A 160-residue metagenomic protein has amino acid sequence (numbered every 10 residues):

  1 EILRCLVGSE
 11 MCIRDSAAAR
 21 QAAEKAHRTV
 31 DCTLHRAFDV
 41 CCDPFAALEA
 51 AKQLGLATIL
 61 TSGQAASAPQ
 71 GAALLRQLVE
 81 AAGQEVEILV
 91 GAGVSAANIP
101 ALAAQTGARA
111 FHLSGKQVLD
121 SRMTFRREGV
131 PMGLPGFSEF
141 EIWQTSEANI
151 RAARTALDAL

Functional and structural regions predicted by a protein language model:
E1-D15: Single conserved hydrophobic/aromatic residue that forms the stacking wall/gate of nucleotide- or nucleobase-binding
E1-I2, Q77, A101, A152: Alpha-helical elements of Rossmann-like donor-binding domains used by nucleotide-donor carbohydrate transfer enzymes
S9-E10, L56-G71, T106-R127: Glycine-rich phosphate-binding active-site loops on the catalytic face of alpha/beta enzymes
S16-R36, A72-S95, P135-L160: Alpha-helix-loop-beta-strand connector modules within alpha/beta enzyme cores
A17-R20, A46-E49, A73-R76, A104-Q105 (+1 more regions): Short, glycine/charged-enriched secondary-structure capping and boundary segments
A19-A22, A26-Q70: Histidine/lysine/aspartate-rich catalytic loop segments that bind and position anionic ligands
D39, L89, A108-Q144, N149: Active-site pocket-lining/capping segments in soluble small-molecule metabolic enzymes
D39-L54, L78, Q84, I88 (+1 more regions): Catalytic cores of alpha/beta
